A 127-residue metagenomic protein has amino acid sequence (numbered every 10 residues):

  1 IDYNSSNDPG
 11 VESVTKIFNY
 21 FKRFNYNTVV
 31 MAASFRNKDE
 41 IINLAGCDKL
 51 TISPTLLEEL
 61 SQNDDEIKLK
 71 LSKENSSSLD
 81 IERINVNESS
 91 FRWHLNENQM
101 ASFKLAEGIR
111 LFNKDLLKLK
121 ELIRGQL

Functional and structural regions predicted by a protein language model:
I1-N75: Catalytic alpha/beta core domains of metabolic enzymes, predominantly
L71-L127: C-terminal extensions of enzymes
